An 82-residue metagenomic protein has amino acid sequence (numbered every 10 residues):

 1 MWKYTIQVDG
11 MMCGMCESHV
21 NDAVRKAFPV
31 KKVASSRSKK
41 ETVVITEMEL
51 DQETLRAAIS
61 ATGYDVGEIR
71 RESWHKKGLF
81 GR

Functional and structural regions predicted by a protein language model:
M1-R82: Flexible metal-binding regulatory segments at protein termini and peripheral loops
